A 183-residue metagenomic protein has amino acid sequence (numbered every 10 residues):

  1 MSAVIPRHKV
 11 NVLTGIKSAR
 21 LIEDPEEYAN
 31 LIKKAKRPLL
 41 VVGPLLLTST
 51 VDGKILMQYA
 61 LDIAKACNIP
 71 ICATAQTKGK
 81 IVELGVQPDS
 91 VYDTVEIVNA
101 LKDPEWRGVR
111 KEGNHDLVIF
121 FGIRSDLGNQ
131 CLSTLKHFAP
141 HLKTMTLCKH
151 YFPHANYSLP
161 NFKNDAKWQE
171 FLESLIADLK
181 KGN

Functional and structural regions predicted by a protein language model:
M1-I16, I123-N183: Glycine-rich, acidic loop regions that bind phosphate or pyrophosphate groups
S2-A73: Cofactor-pocket helix-loop regions in the catalytic cores of large enzyme subunits
R20-P25, D93-E96, A166-K167: General structural signal for secondary-structure boundaries
E27, W106-G108, L142: Short, well-ordered helical secondary-structure segments
L47, K80, P153: Flexible, glycine-rich phosphate/dinucleotide-binding loops and adjacent beta-alpha linkers at cofactor/substrate
D52-L61, A66, A73-H137, N156-L159: Glycine-rich, anion-gripping cofactor-binding loops and their flanking helix/strand elements in enzyme active sites
I69-Q76, T144-K149: Short internal beta-strands
